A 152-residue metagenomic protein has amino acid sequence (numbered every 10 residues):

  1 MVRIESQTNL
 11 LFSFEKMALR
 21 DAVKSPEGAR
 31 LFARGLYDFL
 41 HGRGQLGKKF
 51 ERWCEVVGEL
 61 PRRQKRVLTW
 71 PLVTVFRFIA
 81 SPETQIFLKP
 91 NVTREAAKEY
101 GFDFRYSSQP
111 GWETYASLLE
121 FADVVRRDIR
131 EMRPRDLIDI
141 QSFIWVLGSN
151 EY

Functional and structural regions predicted by a protein language model:
M1-R66, P82-Y152: An N-terminal alpha-helical hairpin/helix-loop-helix interaction module that forms a charged, gly/pro-flexible surface
V73-F78: Cytochrome P450 catalytic-core helices
